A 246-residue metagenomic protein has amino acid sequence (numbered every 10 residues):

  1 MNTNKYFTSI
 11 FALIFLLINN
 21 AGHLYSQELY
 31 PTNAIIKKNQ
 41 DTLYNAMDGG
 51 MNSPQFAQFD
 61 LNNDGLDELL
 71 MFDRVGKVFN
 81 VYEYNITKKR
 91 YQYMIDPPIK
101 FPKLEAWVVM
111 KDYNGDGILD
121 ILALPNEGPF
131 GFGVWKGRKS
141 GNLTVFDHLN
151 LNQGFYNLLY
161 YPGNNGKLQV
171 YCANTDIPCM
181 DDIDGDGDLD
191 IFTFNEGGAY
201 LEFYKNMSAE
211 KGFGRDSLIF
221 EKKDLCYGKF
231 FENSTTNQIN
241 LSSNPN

Functional and structural regions predicted by a protein language model:
M1-Y30: Bacterial Sec-dependent N-terminal signal peptides
S26-N246: Beta-propeller-forming repeat regions
